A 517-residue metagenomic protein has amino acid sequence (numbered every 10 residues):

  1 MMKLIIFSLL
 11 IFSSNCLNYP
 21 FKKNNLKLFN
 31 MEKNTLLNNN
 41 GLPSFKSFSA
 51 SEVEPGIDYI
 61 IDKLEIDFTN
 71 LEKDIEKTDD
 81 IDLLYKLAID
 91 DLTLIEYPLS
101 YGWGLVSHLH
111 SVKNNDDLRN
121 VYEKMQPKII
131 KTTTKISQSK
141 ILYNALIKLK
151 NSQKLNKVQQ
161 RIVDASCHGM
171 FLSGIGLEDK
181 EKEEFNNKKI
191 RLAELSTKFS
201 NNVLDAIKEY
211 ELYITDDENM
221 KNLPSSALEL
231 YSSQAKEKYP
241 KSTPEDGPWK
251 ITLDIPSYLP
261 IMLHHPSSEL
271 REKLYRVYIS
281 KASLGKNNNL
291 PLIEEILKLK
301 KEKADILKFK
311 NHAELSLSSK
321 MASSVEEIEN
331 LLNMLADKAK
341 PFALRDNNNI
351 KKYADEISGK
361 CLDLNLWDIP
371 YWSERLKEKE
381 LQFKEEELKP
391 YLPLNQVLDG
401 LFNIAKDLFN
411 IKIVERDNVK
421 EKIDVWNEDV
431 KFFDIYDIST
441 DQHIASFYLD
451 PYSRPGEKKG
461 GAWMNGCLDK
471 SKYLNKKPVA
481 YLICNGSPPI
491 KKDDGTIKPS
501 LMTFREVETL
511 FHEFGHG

Functional and structural regions predicted by a protein language model:
M1-P20: Classical Sec-dependent N-terminal signal peptides that target proteins to the secretory pathway
Y19-M31: N-terminal, immediately post-signal peptide pro-regions of secreted/luminal proteins
L28-P224: N-terminal helix-rich structural modules
L37-E52, G104-M125, I147-N187, T252-P291 (+3 more regions): Short His/Asp/Glu-rich catalytic/ion-coordination signatures at enzyme active sites or charged loops
I162-V163, E183, R191-T197, N201 (+4 more regions): Active-site-proximal, well-structured secondary-structure segments within enzyme catalytic domains
S487, L501-R505: N-terminal catalytic cores of NTP/NDP-binding nucleotidyl/phosphoryl-transfer enzymes
I490-K492: N-terminal secretory/targeting leader peptides
R505-G517: Active-site recognition of the HExxH zinc-binding catalytic motif
